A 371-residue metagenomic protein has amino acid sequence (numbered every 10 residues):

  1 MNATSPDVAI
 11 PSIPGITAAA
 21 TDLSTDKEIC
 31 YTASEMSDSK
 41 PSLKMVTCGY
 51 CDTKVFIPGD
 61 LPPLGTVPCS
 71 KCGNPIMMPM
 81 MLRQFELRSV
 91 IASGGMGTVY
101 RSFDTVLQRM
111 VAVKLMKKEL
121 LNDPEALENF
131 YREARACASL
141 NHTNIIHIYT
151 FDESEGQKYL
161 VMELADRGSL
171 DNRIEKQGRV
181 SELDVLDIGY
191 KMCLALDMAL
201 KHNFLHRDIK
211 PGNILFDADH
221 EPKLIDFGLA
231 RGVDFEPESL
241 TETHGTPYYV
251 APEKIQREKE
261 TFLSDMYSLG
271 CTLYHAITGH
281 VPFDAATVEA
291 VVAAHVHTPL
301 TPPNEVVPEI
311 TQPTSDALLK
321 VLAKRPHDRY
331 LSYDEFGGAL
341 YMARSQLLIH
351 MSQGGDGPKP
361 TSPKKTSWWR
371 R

Functional and structural regions predicted by a protein language model:
R88-G94, V99: Protein kinase glycine-rich loop
K117-S139: AlphaC helix of the eukaryotic protein kinase fold
T150-F151: A short, aromatic-enriched beta-strand patch in the conserved N-lobe beta-sheet of the protein kinase catalytic domain
E155-S169, R173: Conserved short submotifs of the Hanks-type protein kinase catalytic core that shape the nucleotide-binding pocket
I188-G189: Activation segment signature within eukaryotic-like protein kinase domains
L194-F204: Protein kinase catalytic-loop region centered on the HRD/HxD motif
